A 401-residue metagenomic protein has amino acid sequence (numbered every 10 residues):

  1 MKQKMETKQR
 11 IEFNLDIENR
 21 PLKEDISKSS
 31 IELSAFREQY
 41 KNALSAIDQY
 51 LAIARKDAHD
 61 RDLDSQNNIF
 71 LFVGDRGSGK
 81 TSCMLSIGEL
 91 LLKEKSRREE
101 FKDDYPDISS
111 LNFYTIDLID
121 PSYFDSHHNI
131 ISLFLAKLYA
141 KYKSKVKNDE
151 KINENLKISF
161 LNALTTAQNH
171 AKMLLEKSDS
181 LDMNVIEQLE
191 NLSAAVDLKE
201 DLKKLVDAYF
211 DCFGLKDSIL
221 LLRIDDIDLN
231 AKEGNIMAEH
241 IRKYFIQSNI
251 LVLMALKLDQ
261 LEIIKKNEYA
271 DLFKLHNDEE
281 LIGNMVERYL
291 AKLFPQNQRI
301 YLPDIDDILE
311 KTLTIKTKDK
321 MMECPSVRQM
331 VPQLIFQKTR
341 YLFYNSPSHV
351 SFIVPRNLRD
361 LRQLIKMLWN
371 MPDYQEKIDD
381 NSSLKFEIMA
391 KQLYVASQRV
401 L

Functional and structural regions predicted by a protein language model:
E6-E24, H59-G214, Q329, D360-Q363 (+2 more regions): P-loop NTPase nucleotide-binding core
F13-A58: N-terminal pre-Walker A segment at the start of P-loop NTPase domains
I31-S34, E38, V73-R76, L118-S122 (+2 more regions): Broad hydrophobic/π-residue packing in well-ordered secondary structure
Q39-N42, A194-D201, E233: Soluble or luminal CAZymes and related metallo-dependent hydrolases
S45-A52, K56, E89, K203 (+3 more regions): Surface-exposed alpha-helical segments enriched in charged/polar residues
C212-L222, N230-N357: The catalytic "switch" region of P-loop NTPases
D225: Walker B catalytic carboxylates
